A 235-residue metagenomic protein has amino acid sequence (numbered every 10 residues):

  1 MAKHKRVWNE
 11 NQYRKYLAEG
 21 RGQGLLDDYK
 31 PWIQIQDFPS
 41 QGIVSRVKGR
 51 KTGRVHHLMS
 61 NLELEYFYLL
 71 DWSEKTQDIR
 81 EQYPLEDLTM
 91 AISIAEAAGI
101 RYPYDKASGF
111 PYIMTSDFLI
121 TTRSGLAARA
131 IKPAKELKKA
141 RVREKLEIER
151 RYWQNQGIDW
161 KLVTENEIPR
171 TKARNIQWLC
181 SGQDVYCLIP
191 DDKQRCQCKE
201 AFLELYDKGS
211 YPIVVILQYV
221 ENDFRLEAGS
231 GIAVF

Functional and structural regions predicted by a protein language model:
M1-F235: Electrostatic, structured charged patches in enzyme active sites and in nucleic-acid/phosphate-binding
